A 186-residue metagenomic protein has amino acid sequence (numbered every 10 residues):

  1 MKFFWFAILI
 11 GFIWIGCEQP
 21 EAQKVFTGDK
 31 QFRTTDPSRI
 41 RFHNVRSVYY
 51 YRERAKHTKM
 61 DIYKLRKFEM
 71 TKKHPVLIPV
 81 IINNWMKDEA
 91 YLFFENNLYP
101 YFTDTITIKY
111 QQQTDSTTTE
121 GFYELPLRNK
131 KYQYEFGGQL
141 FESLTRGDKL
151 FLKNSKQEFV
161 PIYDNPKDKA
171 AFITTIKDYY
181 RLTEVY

Functional and structural regions predicted by a protein language model:
M1-Q19: Sec-dependent bacterial lipoprotein signal peptides
C17-Q139, R146, F151-Y186: A generic "folded-domain core" signal
